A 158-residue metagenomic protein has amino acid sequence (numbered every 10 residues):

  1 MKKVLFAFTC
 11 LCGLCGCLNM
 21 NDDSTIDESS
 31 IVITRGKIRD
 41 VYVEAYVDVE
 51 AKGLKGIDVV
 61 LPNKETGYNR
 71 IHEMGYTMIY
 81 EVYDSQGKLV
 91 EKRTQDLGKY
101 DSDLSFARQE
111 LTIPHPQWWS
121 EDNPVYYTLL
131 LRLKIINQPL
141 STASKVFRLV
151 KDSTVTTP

Functional and structural regions predicted by a protein language model:
K2, C17-P158: Secreted/periplasmic carbohydrate-active enzymes, especially glycoside hydrolases
V4-L14: Sec-dependent N-terminal signal peptides
